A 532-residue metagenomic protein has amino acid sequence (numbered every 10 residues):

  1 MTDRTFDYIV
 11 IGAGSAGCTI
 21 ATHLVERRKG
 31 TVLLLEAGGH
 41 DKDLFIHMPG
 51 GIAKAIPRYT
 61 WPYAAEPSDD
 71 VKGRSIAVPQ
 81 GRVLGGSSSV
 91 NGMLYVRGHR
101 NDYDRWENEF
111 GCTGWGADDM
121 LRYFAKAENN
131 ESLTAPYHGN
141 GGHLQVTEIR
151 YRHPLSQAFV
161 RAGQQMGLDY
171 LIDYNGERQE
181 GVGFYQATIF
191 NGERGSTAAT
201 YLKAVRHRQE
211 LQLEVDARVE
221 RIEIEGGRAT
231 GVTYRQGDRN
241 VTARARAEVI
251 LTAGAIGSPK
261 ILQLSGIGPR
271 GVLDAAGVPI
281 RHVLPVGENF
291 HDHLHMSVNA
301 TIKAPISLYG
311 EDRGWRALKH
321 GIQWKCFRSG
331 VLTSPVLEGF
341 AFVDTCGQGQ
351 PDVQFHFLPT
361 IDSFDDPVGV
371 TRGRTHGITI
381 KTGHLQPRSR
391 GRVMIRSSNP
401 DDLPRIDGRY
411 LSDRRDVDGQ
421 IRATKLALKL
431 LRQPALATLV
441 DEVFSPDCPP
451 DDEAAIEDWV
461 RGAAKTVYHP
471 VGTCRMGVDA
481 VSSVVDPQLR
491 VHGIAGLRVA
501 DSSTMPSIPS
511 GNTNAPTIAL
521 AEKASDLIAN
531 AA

Functional and structural regions predicted by a protein language model:
M1-K126, V283-P285, L294-T301: N-terminal glycine-rich phosphate/pyrophosphate-binding loop and immediately adjacent elements
V10, S15, T19, R150 (+3 more regions): Residue-level detector of alpha-helix initiation sites
T31, G38-D41, I222, G231-K319 (+1 more regions): Glycine-rich loop(s) and the adjacent beta-strand/alpha-helix scaffold that form part
P49-I52, A64, V182-F190, E214-V215 (+4 more regions): A glycine-rich dinucleotide-binding beta-alpha-beta segment and adjacent secondary-structure elements that constitute
E109-A229, R235, S297-G321: Conserved redox-cofactor binding core of oxidoreductases
G163, G277, L428-R432, E522-A532: Internal hydrophobic alpha-helix adjacent to the cofactor/substrate pocket in enzyme cavities
N299-Q420, T466-G472, S482, V499-S502 (+1 more regions): FAD cofactor-binding and catalytic pocket of flavoenzymes
I508-I528: A conserved FAD-binding loop/helix module that cradles the flavin
